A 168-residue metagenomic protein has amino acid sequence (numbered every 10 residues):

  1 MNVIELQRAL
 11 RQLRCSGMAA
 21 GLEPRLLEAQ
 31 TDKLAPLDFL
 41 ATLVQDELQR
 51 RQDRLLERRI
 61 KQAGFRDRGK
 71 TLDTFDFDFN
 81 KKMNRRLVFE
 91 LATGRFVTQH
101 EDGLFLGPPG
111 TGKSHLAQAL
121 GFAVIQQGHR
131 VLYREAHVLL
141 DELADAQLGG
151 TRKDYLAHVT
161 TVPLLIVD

Functional and structural regions predicted by a protein language model:
Q7, C15-R68: Interdomain "pre-motor" coupling segment immediately N-terminal to P-loop NTPase/helicase cores
A9, K61-N84: Dynamic helix-loop-helix/coil hinge segments at AAA+ ATPase domain boundaries and subdomain interfaces
K81-F89, V131-T160: Short glycine-rich substrate-engagement loop in P-loop NTPases that contacts/grips substrate
A92-H100: Phosphate-binding P-loop
H100-L116: Walker A/P-loop nucleotide-binding motif
G121-Y133: Post-Walker A helix-loop "phosphate-sensing" segment adjacent to the P-loop in P-loop NTPases
H158-D168: Conserved P-loop NTPase "ATPase switch" module shared by AAA+ and STAND
